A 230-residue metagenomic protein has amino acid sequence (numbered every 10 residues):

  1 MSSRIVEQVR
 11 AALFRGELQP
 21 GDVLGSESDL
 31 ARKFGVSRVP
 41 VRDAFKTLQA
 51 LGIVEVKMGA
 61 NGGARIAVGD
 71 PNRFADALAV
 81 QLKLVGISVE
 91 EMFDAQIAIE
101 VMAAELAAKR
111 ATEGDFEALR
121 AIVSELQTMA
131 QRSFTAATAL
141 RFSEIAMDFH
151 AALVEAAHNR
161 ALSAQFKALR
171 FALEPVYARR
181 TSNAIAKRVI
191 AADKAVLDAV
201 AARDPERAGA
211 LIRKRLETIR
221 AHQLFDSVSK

Functional and structural regions predicted by a protein language model:
M1-I99, E105, V228-K230: Short linear motifs at protein or domain termini
M92-A178, V189-L197, R207-H222: Conserved amphipathic alpha-helical segments that form helical-bundle/coiled-coil interaction surfaces
A184-A186: Extended hydrophobic/aromatic segments used for targeting, binding, or gating
F225: Phosphate-coordinating loops and pocket residues in cytosolic domains that bind phosphorylated ligands
